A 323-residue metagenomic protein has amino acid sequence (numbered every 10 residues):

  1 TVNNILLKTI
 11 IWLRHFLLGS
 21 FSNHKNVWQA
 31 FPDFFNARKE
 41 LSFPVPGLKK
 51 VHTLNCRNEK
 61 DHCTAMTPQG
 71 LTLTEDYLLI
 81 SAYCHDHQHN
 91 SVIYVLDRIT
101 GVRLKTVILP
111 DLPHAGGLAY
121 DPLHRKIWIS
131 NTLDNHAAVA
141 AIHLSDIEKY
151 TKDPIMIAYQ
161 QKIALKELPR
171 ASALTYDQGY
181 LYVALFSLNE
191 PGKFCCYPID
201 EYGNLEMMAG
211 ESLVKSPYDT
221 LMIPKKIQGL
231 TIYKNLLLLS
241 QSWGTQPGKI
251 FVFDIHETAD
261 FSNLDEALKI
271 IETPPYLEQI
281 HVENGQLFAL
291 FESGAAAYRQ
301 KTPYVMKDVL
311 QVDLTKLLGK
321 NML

Functional and structural regions predicted by a protein language model:
T1-D61, K307-L323: Sequence/structural signature of beta-propeller modules and their immediately flanking N-terminal secretory/stalk
T53-H89: Beta-strand-rich domains and repeat architectures in extracellular enzymes and scaffolds, especially beta-propellers
E59-C63, V107-D111, K162-E167, Y218-I223 (+1 more regions): Surface loop/turn motifs at the tips and blade-to-blade linkers of beta-strand repeat domains
L73-E75, Y120-H124, Y176-Q178, I232-K234 (+1 more regions): Residue-level detector of Asp-centered blade-edge/turn motifs that repeat once per structural unit in beta-propeller
H87-Y94, N135-S145, N189-I199, T245-D254 (+1 more regions): Structural motif
Y218-E257: Loop/turn-rich, solvent-exposed surfaces of beta-rich toroidal or solenoidal domains
D260-E283: Conserved blade-ending motifs and adjacent loop-strand segments that build the rim/top face of beta-propeller domains
